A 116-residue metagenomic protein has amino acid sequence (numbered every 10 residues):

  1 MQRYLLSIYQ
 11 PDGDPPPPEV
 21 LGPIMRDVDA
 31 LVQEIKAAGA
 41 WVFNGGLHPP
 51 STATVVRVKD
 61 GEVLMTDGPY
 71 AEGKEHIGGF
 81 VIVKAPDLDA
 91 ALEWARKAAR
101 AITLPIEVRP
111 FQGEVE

Functional and structural regions predicted by a protein language model:
M1-E116: Conserved, structured core segments of small domains
